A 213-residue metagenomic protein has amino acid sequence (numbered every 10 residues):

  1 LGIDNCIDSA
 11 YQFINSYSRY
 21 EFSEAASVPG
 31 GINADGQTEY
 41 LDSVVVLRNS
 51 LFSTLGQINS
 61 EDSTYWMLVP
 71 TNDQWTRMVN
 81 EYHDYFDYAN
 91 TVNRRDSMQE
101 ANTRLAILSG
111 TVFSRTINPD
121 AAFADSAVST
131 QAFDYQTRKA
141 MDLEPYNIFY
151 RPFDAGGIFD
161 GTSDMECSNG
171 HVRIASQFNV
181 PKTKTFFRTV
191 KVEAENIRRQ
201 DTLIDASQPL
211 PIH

Functional and structural regions predicted by a protein language model:
L1-H213: Mature, structured domains of secreted/extracytosolic soluble proteins
